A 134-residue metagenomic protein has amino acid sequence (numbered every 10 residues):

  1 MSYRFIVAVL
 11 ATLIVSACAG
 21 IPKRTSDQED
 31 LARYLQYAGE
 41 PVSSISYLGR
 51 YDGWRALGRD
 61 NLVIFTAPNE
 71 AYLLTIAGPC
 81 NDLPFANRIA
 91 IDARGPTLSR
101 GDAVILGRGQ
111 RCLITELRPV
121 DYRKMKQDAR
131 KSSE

Functional and structural regions predicted by a protein language model:
M1-V7: Bacterial N-terminal signal peptides that target proteins for export
V7, Y51-G53, L106: Residues embedded in well-ordered secondary-structure elements
I14-A17: C-terminal motif of bacterial Sec signal peptides marking the signal peptidase cleavage site
A19-A71: N-terminal secretory signal peptides
A77-E134: Helix-rich interaction surfaces within compact, conserved domain-sized segments that mediate assembly or partner
